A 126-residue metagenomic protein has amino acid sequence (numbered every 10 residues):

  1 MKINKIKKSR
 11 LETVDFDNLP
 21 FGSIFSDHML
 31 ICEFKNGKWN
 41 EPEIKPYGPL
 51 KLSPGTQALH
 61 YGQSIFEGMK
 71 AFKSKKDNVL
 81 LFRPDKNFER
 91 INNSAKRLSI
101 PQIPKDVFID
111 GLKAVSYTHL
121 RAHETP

Functional and structural regions predicted by a protein language model:
M1-I44: Short, Gly/Pro- and small/polar-rich lid/capping loops
E33-N40, F72-D77, P84: Short acidic-glycine loop/turn motifs at beta-strand connectors
N40-G55: Short, hydrophobic/aliphatic alpha-helical segments
G55-E67: Conserved phosphate/anionic-ligand binding catalytic regions in large, soluble enzymes, centered on
G68-F72, V79-K96: Residues forming anionic-ligand binding surfaces in small-molecule and nucleic-acid pockets of primarily soluble enzymes
S99-G111: A gly/proline- and charged-residue-enriched helix-loop-helix capping module
H119-P126: Single conserved hydrophobic/aromatic residue that forms the stacking wall/gate of nucleotide- or nucleobase-binding
